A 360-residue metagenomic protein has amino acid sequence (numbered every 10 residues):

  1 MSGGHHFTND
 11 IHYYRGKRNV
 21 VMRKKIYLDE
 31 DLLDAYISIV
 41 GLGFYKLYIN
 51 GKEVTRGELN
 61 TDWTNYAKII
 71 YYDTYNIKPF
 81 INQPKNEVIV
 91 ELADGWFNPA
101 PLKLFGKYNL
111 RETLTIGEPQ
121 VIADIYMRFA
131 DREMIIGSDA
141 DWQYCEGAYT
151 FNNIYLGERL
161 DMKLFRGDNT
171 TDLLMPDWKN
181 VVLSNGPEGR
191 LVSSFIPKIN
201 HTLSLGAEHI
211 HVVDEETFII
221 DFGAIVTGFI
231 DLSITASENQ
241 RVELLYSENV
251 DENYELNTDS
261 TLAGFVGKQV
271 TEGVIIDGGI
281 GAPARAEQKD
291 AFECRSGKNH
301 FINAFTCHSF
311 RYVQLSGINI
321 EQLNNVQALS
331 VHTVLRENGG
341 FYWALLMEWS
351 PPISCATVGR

Functional and structural regions predicted by a protein language model:
M1-R360: Extracellular/oxidizing-compartment recognition motifs
